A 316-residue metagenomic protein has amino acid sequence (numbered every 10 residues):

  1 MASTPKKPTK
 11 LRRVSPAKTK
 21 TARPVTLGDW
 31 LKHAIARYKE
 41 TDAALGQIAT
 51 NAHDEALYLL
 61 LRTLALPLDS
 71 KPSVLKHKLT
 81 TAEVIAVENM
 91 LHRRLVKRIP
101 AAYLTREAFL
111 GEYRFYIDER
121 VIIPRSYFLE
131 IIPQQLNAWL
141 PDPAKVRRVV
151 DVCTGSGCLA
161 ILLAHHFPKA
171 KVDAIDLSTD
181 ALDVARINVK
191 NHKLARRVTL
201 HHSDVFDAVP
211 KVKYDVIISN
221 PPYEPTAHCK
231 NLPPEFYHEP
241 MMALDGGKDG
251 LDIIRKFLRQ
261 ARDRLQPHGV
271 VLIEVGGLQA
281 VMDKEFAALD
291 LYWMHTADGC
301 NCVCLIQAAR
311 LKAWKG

Functional and structural regions predicted by a protein language model:
A2-S3: Charge-rich, low-complexity intrinsically disordered and helical linker regions
K6-G111: N-terminal auxiliary segments of SAM/dcSAM-dependent transferases
L31, A56, V87-E88, S156 (+3 more regions): A general structural signal for well-ordered alpha-helical segments in protein cores
T41-G46, Q135-P143, L265: Alpha-helix termini
A52, V121, G250: Short, conserved glycine- and acidic-residue-centered signature motifs in active-site or ligand-binding loops
L59, R98, F128, L159 (+3 more regions): Residue-level signal for inorganic ion chemistry
V74-L75, I85-P168, T179-V184: SAM-dependent Rossmann-like transferase core, predominantly class I methyltransferases with a strong bias toward
I131-Q134, K169-K171, I175-G316: S-adenosylmethionine
